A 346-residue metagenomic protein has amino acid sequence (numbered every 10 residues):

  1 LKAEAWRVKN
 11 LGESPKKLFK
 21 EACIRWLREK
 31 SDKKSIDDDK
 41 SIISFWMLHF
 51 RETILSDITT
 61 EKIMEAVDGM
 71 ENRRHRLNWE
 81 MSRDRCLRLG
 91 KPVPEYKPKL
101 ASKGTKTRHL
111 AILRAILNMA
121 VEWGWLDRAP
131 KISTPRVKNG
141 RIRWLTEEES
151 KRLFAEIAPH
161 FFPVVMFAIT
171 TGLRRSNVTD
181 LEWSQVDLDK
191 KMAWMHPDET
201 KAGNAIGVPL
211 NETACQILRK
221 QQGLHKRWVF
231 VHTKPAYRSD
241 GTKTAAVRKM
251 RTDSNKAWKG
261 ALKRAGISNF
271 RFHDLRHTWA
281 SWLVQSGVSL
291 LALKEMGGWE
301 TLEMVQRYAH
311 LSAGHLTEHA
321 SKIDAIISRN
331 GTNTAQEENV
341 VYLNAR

Functional and structural regions predicted by a protein language model:
L1-E65, G69, W79-C86, P235-A236 (+1 more regions): N-terminal DNA-binding module of tyrosine recombinases/phage integrases
A3, K40-M47, L110-V121, V165-G172: Short, amphipathic alpha-helical segments that act as regulatory/interfacial helices in nucleotide-processing proteins
I58, G104-T107, T252, S268-S286: Short basic/aromatic active-site micro-motif
N72, W79, K190, K220 (+3 more regions): C-terminal secondary-structure termini that scaffold catalytic or DNA-interacting sites
R76-A111, E122-L181, D189, T200-A205 (+4 more regions): Basic, Lys/Arg- and aromatic-enriched nucleic-acid-binding interface segment
R136, W144, F161, W194-G203 (+4 more regions): Catalytic-site neighborhood detector that most strongly recognizes the C-terminal catalytic loop/helix of tyrosine
F154, E199-R219, R227-G260, R271: C-terminal catalytic core of Y-nucleophile DNA break-rejoin enzymes
N177-D180, F270-R271, A280, G287-W299: Active-site-proximal segment of tyrosine recombinases
